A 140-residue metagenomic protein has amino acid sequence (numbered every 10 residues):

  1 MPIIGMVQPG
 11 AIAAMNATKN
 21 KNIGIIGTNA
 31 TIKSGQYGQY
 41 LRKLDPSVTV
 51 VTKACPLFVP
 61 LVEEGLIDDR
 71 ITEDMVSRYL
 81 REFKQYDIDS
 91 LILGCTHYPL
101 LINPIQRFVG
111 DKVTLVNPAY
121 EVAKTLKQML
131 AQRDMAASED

Functional and structural regions predicted by a protein language model:
M1-D140: Non-catalytic structural scaffold of enzyme domains
